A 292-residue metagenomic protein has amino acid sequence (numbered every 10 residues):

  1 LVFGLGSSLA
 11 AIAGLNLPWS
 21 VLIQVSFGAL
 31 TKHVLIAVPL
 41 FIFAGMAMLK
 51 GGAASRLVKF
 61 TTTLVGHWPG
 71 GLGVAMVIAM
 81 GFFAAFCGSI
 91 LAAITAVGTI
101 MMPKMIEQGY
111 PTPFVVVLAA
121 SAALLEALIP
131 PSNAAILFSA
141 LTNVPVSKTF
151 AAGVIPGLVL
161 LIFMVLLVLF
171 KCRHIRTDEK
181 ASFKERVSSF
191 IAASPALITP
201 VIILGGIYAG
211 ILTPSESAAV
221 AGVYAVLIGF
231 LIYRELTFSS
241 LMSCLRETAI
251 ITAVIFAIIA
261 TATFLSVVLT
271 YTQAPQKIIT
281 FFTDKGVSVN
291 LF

Functional and structural regions predicted by a protein language model:
L1-F292: Alpha-helical transmembrane segments of multi-pass membrane transport proteins
